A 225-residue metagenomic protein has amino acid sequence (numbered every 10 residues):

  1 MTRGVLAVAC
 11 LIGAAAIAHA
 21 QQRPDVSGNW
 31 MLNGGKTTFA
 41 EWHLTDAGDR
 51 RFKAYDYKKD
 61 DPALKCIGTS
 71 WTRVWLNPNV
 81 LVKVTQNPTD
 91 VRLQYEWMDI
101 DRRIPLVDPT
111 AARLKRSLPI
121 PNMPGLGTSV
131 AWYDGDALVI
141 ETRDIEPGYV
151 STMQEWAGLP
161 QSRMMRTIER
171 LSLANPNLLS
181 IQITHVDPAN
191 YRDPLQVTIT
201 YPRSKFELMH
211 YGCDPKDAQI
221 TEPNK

Functional and structural regions predicted by a protein language model:
M1-T2: N-terminal secretory signal peptides that target proteins for export/translocation
V5-A15: Bacterial N-terminal signal peptides
A20-K225: PEST-like low-complexity, intrinsically disordered acidic/proline/serine-rich tracts that flank trafficking/processing
